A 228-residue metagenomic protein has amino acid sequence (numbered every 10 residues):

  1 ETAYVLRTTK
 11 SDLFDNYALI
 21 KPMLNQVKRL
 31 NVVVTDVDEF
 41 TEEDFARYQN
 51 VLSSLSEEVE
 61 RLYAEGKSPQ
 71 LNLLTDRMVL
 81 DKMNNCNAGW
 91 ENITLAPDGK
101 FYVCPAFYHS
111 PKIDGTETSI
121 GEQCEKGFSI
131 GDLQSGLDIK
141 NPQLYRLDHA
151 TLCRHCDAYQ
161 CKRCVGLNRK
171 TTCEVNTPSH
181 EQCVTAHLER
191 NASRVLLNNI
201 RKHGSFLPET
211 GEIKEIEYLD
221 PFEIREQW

Functional and structural regions predicted by a protein language model:
E1-T35: Radical SAM/AdoMet-radical enzyme domain recognition
R7-T9, T35, A96, Y159 (+1 more regions): Structured loops at beta-to-helix junctions and adjacent beta-edge loops in soluble globular domains
T8-S11, E43, R47, L144 (+1 more regions): Conserved aromatic-histidine-acidic binding/catalytic patches
Q26-K112: A C-terminal junction/extension of Radical SAM enzymes
N50-R77, A106-R163: C-terminal accessory region of radical SAM enzymes
F101-Y102, G136, S179: Residue-level signal for threonine
D148-W228: Radical SAM enzyme core and accessory elements
